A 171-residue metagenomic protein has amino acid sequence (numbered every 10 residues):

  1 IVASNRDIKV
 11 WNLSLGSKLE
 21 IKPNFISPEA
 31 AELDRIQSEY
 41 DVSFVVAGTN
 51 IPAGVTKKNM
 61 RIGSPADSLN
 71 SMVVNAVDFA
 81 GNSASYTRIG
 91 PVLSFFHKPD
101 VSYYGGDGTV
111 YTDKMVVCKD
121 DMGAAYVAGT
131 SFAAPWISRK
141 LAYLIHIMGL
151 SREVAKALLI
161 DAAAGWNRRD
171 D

Functional and structural regions predicted by a protein language model:
I1-S64, A124-A128, F132-A133: Substrate-binding/access-modulating region of protease and related hydrolase catalytic domains
V2-N5, L144-L150: Flexible, small-residue-rich helix->loop connector segments that border functional cores
N5, S68, A162: Acidic-histidine catalytic/liganding microenvironments
S17, G48-P52, V77-F79, D107 (+1 more regions): Acidic, glycine-rich active-site loops and adjacent beta-strand->loop/helix elements that engage anionic groups
P23-A30, N59, S68, F95 (+3 more regions): Conserved structured core elements
R61-A142: Extracellular S/T/G-rich loop segment that most often corresponds to the catalytic His/Ser-adjacent loop
H146-D171: C-terminal subdomain of the subtilisin-like protease fold in secreted/lumenal serine endopeptidases
